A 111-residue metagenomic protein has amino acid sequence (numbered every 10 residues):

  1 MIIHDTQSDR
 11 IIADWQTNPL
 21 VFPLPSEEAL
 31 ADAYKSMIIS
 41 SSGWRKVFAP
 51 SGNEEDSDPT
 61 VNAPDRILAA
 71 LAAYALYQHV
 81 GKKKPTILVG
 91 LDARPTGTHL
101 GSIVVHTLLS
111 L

Functional and structural regions predicted by a protein language model:
I2-S110: An N-terminal, well-structured beta->alpha segment
